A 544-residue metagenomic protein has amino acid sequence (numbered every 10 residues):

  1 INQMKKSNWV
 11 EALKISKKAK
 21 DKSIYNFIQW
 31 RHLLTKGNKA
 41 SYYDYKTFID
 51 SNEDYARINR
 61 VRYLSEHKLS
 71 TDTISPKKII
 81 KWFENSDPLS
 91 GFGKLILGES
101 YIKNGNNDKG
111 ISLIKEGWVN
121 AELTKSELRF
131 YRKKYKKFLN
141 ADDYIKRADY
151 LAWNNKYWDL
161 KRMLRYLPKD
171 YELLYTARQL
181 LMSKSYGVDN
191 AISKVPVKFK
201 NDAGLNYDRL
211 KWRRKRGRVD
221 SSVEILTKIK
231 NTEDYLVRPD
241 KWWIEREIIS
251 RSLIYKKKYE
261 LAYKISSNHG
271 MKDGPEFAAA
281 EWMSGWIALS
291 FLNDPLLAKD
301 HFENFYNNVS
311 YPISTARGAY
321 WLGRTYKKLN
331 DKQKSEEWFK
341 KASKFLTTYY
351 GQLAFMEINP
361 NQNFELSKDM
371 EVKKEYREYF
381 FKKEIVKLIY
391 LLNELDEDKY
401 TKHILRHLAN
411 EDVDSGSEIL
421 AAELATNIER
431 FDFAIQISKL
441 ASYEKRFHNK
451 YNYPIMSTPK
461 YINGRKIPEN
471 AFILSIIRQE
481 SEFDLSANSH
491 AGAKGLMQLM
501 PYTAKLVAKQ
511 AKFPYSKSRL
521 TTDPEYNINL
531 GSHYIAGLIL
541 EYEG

Functional and structural regions predicted by a protein language model:
I1-N8, K146-L151, D208-R216, I249-Y255 (+2 more regions): Alpha-helical segment of the N-proximal tetratricopeptide repeat
I1-R31, F364-V386, E394: N-terminal leader/linker segments that initiate helical-solenoid repeat arrays
Q3, K36, L69, Y101 (+8 more regions): Residue at a conserved register position within TPR or TPR-like alpha-solenoid repeats
K6, T35, K39, D72 (+9 more regions): Structural motif corresponding to the intra-repeat A-B loop/turn of tetratricopeptide repeats
N8, R57, I74-S75, N106 (+11 more regions): Residues in the short coil linking paired helices within alpha-helical repeat scaffolds
L13-S23, L34-G37, K46-A56, K68-T71 (+15 more regions): Solenoid-like repeat scaffolds
D21-Y25, W30-T35, Y43-S51, S193 (+15 more regions): Catalytic glycan-binding domains that act on GlcNAc-containing polysaccharides
Q29, Y45, R62-S65, K94 (+9 more regions): TPR repeat positional signature
